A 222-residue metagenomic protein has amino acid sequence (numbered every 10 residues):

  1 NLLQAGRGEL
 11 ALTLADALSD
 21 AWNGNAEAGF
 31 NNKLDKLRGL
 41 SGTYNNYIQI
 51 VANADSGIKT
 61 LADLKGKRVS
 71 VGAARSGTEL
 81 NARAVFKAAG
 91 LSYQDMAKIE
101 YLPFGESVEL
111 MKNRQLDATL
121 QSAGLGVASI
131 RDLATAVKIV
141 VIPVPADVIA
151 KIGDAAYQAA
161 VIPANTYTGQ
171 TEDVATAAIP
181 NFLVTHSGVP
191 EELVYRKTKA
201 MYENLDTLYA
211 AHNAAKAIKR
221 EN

Functional and structural regions predicted by a protein language model:
N1, A5-R7, F86, R114 (+2 more regions): N-terminal secretory/targeting leader peptides
N1, G42-N113, L205-D206: Bilobed "Venus flytrap"/periplasmic-binding protein-like clamshell domains and structurally analogous long
N1-A21, G29-F30: N-terminal (or domain-start) structured segment
A5, L34-L37, N45-Y47, G66 (+3 more regions): Extracytoplasmic
E9-L14, G39, Q49-V51, S70-G72 (+2 more regions): Structural recognition of the beta-strand scaffold that forms the well-ordered cores of secreted hydrolase catalytic
A15, A26, S56, Y93-P190: Pocket-lining segment of extracytoplasmic ligand-binding domains
F30-T43, T166-A175: A structural signal for short loop-to-beta-strand junctions that line the ligand-binding cleft of periplasmic/secreted
E172-N222: Segments of small-molecule ligand-sensing domains
